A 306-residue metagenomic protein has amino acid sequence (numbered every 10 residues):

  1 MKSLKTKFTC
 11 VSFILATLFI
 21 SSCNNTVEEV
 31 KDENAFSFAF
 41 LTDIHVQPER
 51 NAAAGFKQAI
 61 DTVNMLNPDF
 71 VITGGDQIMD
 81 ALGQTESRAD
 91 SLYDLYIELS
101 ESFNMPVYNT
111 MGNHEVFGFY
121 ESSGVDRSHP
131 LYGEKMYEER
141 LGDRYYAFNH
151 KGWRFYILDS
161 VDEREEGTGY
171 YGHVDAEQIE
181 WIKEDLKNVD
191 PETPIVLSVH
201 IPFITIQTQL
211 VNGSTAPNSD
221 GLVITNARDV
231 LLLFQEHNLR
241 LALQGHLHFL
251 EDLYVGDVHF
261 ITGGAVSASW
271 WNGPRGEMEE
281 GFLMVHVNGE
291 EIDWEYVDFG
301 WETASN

Functional and structural regions predicted by a protein language model:
M1-V11: Bacterial N-terminal signal peptides that target proteins for export
C10-I20: Bacterial N-terminal signal peptides
C23-S87: N-terminal active-site segment of His-dependent metallophosphoesterases
D43, G75-D76, G112-N113, L158 (+2 more regions): Active-site glycine-centered loops adjacent to acidic/histidine catalytic or metal-binding residues that shape
I78, V189-Q207: Short acidic, glycine-rich surface-loop motifs adjacent to enzyme active sites
Q84-P194, P217, D229-L241, L253-N288 (+1 more regions): Extended active-site neighborhood of metal-dependent phosphoesterases/phosphodiesterases
L197-F203, R240-L250: Histidine-centered catalytic micro-motifs
F203-P217: Active-site His/acidic residue clusters
